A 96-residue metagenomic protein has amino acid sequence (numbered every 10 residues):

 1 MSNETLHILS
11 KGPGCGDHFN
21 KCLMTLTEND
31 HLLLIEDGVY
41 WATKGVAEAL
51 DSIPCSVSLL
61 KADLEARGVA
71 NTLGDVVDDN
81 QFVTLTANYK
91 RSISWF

Functional and structural regions predicted by a protein language model:
N3-F19, E36: Short, glycine-rich nucleotide/cofactor-binding loops
C22-T27, E48-D51: Short, solvent-exposed amphipathic alpha-helical segments in soluble enzyme and RNA/protein-processing domains
N29, P54, Y89-K90: Short, well-ordered alpha-helix to beta-strand connector turns
H31-E36, C55-D63: Short internal beta-strands
V39-S52: N-terminal beta-loop-helix "entrance" segment that forms/cooperates in small-molecule cofactor or anionic ligand
T43, D63-R67: Long, charge-dense
R67-F96: C-terminal structural segments of small proteins and small subunits
